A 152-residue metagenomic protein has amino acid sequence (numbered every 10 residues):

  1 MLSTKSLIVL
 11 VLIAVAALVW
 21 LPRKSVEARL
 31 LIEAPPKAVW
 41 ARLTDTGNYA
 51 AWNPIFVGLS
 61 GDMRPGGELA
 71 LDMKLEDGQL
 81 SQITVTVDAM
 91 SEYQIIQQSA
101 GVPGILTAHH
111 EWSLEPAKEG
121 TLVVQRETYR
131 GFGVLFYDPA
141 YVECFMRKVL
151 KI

Functional and structural regions predicted by a protein language model:
L2-I8, R126-I152: A conserved amphipathic terminal alpha-helix motif
L2-R64: Hydrophobic ligand-binding cavity/cleft-lining segments
K5, L31, A50-A51, S60-H109 (+2 more regions): Glycine-rich portal/gate segments that line the openings of hydrophobic small-molecule binding cavities
I32, P36, R42, L80 (+1 more regions): Solvent-exposed, acidic/flexible segments
I55-V57, I96, A108, T121 (+4 more regions): Non-transmembrane interaction and regulatory regions of membrane-associated proteins
